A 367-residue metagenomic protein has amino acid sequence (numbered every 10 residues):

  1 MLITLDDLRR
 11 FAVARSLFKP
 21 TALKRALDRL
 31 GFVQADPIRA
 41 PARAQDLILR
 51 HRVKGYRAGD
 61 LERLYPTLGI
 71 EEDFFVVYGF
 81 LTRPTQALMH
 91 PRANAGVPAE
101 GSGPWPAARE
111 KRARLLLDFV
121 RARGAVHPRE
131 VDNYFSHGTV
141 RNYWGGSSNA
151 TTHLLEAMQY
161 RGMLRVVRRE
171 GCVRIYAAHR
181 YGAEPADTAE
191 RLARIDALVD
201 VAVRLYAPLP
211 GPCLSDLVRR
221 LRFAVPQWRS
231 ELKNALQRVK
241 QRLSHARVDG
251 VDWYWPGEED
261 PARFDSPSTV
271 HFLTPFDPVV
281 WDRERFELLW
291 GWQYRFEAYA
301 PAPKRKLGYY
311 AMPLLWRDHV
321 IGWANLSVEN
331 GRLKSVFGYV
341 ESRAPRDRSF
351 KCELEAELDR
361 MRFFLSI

Functional and structural regions predicted by a protein language model:
M1-I367: Long, charged, low-complexity, helical-prone intrinsically disordered regions
